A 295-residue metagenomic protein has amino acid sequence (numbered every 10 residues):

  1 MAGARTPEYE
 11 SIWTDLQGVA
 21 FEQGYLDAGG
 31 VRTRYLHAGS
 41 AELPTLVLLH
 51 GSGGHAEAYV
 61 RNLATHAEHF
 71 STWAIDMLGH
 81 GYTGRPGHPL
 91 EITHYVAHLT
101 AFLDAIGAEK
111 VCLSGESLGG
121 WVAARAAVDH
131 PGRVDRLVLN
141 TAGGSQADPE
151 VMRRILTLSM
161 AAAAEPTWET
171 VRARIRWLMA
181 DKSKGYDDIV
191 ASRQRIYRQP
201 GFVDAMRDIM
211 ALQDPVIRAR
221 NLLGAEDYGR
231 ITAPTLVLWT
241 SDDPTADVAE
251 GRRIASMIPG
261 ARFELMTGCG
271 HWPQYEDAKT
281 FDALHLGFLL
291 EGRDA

Functional and structural regions predicted by a protein language model:
M1-T45, H69-F70, A108-E109, L286-A295: Alpha/beta-hydrolase fold catalytic core
V31, L36-Y82: Conserved HGGG/HGGXW glycine-rich cap/lid loop of the alpha/beta-hydrolase fold
T33, E150, W168-G229: Conserved alpha/beta-hydrolase catalytic His-Asp/Glu region
T93-V111: Conserved acidic catalytic loop of the alpha/beta-hydrolase fold
A124, V128, D135-E169: Flexible "cap/lid" loop of the alpha/beta hydrolase fold
I231, V237-W239: Short beta-strand/loop motif that positions the catalytic acidic residue of the alpha/beta-hydrolase fold
D242-A246: Acidic catalytic loop of the alpha/beta-hydrolase fold
G260-A295: Catalytic active-site module of serine/aspartate enzymes centered on a nucleophile-bearing elbow/loop
